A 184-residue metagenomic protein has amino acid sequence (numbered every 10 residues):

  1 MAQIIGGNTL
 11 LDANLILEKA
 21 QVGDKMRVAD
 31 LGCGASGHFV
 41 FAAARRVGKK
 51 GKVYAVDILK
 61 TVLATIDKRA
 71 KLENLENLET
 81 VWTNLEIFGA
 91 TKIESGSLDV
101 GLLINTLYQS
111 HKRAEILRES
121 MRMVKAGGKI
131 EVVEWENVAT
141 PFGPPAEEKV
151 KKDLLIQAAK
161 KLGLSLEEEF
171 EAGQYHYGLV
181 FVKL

Functional and structural regions predicted by a protein language model:
G7-R27, H38, A42: Conserved alpha-helix/loop element of class I SAM-dependent methyltransferases that forms part of the SAM/SAH-binding
G23, E86-V100: A short acidic, Gly/Pro-enriched loop at the edge of an enzyme's catalytic core that lines a small-molecule cofactor
G23-K25, K50, G96, G127: Beta-strand-connecting loops/turns
R27-A90: Class I SAM-dependent methyltransferase SAM/SAH-binding core
A44-R45, A114-K129: A short glycine-rich, Lys/Arg-flanked "PGG" loop and its adjoining helix->strand segment in the class I
L98-R113: A short SAM/SAH-binding and catalytic strip from SAM-dependent methyltransferases
E131-A158: Conserved class I S-adenosyl-L-methionine
L162-L184: Core SAM-dependent methyltransferase catalytic element
